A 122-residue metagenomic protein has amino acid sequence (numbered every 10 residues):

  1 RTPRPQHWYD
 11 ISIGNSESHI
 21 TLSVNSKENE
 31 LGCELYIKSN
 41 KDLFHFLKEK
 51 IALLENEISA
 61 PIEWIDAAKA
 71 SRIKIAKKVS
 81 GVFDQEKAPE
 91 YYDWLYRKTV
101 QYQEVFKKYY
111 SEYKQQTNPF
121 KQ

Functional and structural regions predicted by a protein language model:
R1-G81: Polyanion-binding interface signature
I51-I58, V79-F120: Ampiphathic alpha-helical segments that act as solvent-exposed interaction surfaces
